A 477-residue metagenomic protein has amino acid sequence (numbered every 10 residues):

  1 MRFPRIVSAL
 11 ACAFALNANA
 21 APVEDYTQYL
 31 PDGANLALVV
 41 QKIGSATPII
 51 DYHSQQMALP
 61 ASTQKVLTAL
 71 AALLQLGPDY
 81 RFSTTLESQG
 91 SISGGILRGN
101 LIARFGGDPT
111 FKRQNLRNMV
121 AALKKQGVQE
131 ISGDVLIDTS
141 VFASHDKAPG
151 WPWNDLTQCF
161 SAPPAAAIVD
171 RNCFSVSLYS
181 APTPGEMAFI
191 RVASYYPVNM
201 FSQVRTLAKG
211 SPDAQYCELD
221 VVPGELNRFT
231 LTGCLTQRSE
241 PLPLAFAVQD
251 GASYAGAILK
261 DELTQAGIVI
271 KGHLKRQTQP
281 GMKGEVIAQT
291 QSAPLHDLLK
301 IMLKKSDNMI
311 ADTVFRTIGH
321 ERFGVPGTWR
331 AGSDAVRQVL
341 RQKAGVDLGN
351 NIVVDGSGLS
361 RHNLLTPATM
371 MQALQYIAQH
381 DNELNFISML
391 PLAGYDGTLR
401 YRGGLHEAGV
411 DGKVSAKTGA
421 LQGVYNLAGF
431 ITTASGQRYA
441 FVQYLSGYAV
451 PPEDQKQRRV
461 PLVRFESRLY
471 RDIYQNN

Functional and structural regions predicted by a protein language model:
M1-V7: Bacterial N-terminal signal peptides that target proteins for export
V7-N17: Bacterial N-terminal signal peptides
A18-M57, D79, S83, R117-Q126: Beta-lactamase-like hydrolase cores
V23-Y26, Q75-L348, R468, D472-N476: Conserved serine DD-peptidase/penicillin-binding transpeptidase domain and beta-lactam-recognizing active-site
Q41, T232, H273, V354 (+1 more regions): Generic beta-strand/beta-sheet core signal
P48-Y52, K112, F315-N477: Small-residue-rich helix-loop
D51-A71: Short active-site loop at a secondary-structure junction that contains or immediately precedes the catalytic residue(s)
